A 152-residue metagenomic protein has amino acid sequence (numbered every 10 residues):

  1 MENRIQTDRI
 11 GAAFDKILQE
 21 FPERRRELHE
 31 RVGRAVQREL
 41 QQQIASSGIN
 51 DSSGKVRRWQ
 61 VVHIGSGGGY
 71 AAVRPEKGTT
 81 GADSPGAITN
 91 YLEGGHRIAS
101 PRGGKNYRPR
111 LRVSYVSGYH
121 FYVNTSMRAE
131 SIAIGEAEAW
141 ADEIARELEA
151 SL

Functional and structural regions predicted by a protein language model:
M1-R74, R102-L152: Short, Lys/Arg-rich flexible segments
Y70-P101: Mid-chain, well-packed structural core segment of small domains
